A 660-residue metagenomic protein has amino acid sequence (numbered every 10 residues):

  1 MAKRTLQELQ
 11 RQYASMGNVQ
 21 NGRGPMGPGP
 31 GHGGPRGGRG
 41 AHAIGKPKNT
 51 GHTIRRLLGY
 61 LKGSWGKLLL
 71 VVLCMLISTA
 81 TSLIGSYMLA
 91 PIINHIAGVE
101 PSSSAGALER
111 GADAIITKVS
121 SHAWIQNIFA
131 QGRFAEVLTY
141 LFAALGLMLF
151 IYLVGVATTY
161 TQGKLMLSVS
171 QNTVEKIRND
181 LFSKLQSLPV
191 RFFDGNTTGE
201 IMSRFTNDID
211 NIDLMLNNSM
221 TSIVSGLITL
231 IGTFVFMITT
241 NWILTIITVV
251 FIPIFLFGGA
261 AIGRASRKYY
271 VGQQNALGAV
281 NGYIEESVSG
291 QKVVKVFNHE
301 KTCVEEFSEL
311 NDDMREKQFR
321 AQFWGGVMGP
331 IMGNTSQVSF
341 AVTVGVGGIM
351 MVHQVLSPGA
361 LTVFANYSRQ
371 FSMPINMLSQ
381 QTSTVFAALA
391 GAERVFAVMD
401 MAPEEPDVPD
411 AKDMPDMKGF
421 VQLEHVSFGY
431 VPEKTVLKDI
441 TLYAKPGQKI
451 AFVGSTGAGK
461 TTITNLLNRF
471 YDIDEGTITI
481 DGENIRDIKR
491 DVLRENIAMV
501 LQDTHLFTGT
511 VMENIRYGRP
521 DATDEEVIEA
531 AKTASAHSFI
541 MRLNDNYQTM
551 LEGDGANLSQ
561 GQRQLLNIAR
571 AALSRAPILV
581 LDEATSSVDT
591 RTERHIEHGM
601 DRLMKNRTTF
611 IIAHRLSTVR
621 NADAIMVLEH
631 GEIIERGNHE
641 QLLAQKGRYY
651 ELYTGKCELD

Functional and structural regions predicted by a protein language model:
M1-G85, H95-A144, V154, T158-M166 (+7 more regions): Membrane-integrated ABC transporters
R39, T53, L61, Q162 (+4 more regions): Juxtamembrane loop-to-helix connectors within ABC transporter transmembrane domains
R55-L58, G66-N94, A144, M148 (+6 more regions): Alpha-helical segments in transporter systems
L61, L181, L185, V294 (+2 more regions): Helix-loop junctions and hydrophobic alpha-helical segments within the transmembrane domains of large membrane
K67-I77, M148, T159, T221-G272 (+2 more regions): Transmembrane helices of ABC transporter permease
V190-R191, N207-L216, M220, I228 (+7 more regions): An intracellular "coupling" helix at the cytosolic face of ABC transporter transmembrane type-1 domains
F236-V250, R320, W324-E393, V398-M399: Helix-loop-helix
F340, D407-V408, M414-D660: ABC-type nucleotide-binding domain
